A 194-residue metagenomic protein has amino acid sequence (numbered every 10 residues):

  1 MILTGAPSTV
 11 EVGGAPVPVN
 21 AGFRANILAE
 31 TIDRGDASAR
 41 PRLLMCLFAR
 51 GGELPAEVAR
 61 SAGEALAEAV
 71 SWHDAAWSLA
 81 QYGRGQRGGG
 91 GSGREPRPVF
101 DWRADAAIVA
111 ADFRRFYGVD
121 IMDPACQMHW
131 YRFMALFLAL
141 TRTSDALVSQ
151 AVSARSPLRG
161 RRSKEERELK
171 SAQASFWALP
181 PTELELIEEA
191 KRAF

Functional and structural regions predicted by a protein language model:
M1-V19, F23-R34, M45-F194: Charged interaction scaffolds used for protein-protein
